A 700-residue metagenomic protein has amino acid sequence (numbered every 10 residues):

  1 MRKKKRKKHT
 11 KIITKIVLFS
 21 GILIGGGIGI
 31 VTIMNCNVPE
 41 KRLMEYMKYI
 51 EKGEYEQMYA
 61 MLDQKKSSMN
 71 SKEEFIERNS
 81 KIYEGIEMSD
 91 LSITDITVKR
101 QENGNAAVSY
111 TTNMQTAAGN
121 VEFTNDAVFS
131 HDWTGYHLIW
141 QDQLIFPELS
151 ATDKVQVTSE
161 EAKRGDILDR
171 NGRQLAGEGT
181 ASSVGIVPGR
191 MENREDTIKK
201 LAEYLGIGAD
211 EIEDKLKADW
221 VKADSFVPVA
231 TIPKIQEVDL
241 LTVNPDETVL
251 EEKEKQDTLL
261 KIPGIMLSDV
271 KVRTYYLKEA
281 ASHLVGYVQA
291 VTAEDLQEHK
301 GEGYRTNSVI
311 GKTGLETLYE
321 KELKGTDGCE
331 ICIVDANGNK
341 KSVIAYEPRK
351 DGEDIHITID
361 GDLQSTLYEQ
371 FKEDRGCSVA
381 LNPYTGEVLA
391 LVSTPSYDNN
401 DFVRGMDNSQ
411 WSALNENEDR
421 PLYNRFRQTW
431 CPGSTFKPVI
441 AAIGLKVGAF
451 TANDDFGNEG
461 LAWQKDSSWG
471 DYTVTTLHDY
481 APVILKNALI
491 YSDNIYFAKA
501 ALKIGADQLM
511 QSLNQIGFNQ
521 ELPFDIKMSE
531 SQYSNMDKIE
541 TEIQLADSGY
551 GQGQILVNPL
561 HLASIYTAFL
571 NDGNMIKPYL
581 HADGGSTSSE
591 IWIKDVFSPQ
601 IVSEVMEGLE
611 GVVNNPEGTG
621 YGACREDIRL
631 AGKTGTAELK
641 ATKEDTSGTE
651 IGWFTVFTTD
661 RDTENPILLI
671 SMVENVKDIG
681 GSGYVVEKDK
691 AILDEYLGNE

Functional and structural regions predicted by a protein language model:
M1-I13: N-terminal Lys/Arg-rich, disordered targeting/topogenic segments
K15-V31: Hydrophobic membrane-insertion alpha-helices, especially the h-region of bacterial N-terminal signal peptides
I33-S80: Core segments of small alpha/beta cavity-forming domains
K81-C377, Y397-P421, T429: Extracytoplasmic/periplasmic proteins that interact with beta-lactams or build/remodel peptidoglycan
V334-I344, Y384-S434, V439-S671, G681: Beta-lactam-recognizing serine transpeptidase/beta-lactamase-like catalytic domain environment
S378-P383: Short hydrophobic alpha-helical segments used for membrane anchoring or interfacial signaling
S588-E590, V686-E700: Short, gly/Ser/Thr-rich active-site loops of penicillin-recognizing serine hydrolases
E674-K688: A short acidic/glycine-rich loop-to-helix N-cap element
